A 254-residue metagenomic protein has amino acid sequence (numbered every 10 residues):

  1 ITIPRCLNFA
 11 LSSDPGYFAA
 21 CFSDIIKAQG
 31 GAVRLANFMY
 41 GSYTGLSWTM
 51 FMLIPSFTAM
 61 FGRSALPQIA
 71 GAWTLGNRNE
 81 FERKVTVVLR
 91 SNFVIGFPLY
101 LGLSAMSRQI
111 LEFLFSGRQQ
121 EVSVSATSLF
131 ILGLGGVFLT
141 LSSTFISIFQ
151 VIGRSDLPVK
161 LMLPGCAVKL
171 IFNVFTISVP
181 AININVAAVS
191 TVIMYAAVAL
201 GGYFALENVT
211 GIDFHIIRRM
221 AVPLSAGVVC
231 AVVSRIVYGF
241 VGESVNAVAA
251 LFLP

Functional and structural regions predicted by a protein language model:
F18-T58, R90-V94: Alpha-helical transmembrane segments of polytopic membrane transporters and translocases
N37, T86, L103-G136: Interfacial segments at transmembrane-helix termini and the short loops linking adjacent helices
M50, V94, I131-L134, K160-V168 (+4 more regions): Hydrophobic residues within alpha-helical transmembrane segments of multi-pass solute transporters/permease subunits
P55-N77, E82-V85, I146: Helix-loop junctions and terminal segments of transmembrane helices in multi-pass membrane transport/translocation
K84, L89-A105, I184-E207, P223-L224 (+1 more regions): Short alpha-helical transmembrane segments in multi-pass integral membrane proteins
L134-P164, F175: Membrane-interface junctions at transmembrane-helix termini in multi-pass inner-membrane proteins
S142-G153, G202-R219: Alpha-helical transmembrane segments
D156, P164-L200, F214, V232-L253: Membrane-interface helix-loop junctions in multi-pass transport and translocation proteins
